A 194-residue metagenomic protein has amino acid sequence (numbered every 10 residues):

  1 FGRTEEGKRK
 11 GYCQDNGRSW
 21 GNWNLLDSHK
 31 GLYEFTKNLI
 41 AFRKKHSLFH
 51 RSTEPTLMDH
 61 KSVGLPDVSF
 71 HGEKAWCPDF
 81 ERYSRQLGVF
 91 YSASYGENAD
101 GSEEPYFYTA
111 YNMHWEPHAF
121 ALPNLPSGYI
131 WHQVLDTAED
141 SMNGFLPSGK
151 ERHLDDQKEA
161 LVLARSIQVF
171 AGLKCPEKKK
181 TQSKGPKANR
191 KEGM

Functional and structural regions predicted by a protein language model:
F1-I130, D136-T137: Loop/helix patches that line or flank the sugar-binding groove of alpha-linked glycan CAZymes
L26-H29, A138-G144, A164-S166: Short C-terminal domain-edge/linker segments immediately following a structured domain
Y91-A93, L135, A164, A171-G172: Pocket-edge structural micro-motifs
D100-G101, F120-L122, M142-L146, G172-K174 (+1 more regions): Short conserved micro-motifs at the rims of enzyme active sites and ligand-binding pockets
V134-D155: Solvent-exposed beta-strand/loop surfaces of large extracellular or lumenal domains
K150-G193: C-terminal beta-strand-rich structural cap/linker in extracellular carbohydrate-active enzymes
